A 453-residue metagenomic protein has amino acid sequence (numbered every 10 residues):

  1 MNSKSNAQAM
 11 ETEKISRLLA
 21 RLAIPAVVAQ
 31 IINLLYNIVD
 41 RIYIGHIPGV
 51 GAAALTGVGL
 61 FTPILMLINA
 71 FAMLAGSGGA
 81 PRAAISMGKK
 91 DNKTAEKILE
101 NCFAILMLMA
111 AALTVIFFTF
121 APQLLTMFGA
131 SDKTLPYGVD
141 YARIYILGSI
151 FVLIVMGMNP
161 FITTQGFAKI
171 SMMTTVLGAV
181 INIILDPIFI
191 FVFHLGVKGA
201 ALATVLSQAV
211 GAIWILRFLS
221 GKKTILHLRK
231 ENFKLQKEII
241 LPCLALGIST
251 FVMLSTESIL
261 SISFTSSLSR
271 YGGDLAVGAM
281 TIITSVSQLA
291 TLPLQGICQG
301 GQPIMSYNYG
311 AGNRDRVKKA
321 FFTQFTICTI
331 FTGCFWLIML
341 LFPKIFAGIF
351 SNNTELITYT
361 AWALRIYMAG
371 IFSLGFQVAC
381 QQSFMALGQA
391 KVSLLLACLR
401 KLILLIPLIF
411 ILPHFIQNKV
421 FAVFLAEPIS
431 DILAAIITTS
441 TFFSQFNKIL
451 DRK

Functional and structural regions predicted by a protein language model:
M1-A23, A83-I150, V192-G247, M305-G370 (+1 more regions): Short alpha-helical transmembrane segments in multi-pass integral membrane proteins
E11-V50, P63-G78, R82, M107-T114 (+6 more regions): N-terminal transmembrane alpha-helices
R21-D40, I144, G178, S207-G211 (+3 more regions): Transmembrane helical elements of multi-pass membrane transporters/channels
A26, Q30, I42, P81 (+16 more regions): Transmembrane alpha-helix boundary and packing residues in multipass membrane permease domains and related
I31, L35-L55, L125-D132, I188-L195 (+5 more regions): Helix-terminus/linker motif at the lipid-water interface of multi-pass membrane proteins
A52-P63, G138, A142, A201 (+3 more regions): Small-residue hotspots at the loop-to-helix junctions and early N-terminal turns of transmembrane alpha-helices
L55-V115, V152-S171, A279-L337, L341-P343 (+1 more regions): Small-residue-rich hydrophobic transmembrane alpha-helices
G76, Y145-T163, S171-A179, A200-I213 (+4 more regions): Short runs within selected transmembrane alpha-helices of multi-pass transporters and secretion channels
